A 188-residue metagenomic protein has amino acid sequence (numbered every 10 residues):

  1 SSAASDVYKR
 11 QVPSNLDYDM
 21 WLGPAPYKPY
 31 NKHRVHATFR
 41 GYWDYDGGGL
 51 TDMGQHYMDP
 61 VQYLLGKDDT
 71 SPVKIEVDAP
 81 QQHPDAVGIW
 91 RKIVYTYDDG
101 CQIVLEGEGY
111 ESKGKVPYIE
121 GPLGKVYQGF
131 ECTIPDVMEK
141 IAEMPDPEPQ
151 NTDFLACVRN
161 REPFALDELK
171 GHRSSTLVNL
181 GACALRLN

Functional and structural regions predicted by a protein language model:
S1-Y8: Short, small-residue-biased leader/transition segments that mark boundaries at the very start of proteins
K9-Y18: A catalytic-pocket lid/entrance helix-loop region that shapes and gates access to the active site across common
Q11, G47-T51, K140-M144, E168: Hydrophobic alpha-helical scaffolding
D19-D99, R173: Rossmann-like dinucleotide-binding domain that binds NAD(P)(H)
G41-G47, I75-V77, P135-K140, R159-L166: Glycine- and acidic
H83-V87, V94-P149: NAD(P)-dinucleotide binding in Rossmann-like oxidoreductases
C157-N188: C-terminal helix-rich "cap/oligomerization" subdomain common to oxidoreductases
